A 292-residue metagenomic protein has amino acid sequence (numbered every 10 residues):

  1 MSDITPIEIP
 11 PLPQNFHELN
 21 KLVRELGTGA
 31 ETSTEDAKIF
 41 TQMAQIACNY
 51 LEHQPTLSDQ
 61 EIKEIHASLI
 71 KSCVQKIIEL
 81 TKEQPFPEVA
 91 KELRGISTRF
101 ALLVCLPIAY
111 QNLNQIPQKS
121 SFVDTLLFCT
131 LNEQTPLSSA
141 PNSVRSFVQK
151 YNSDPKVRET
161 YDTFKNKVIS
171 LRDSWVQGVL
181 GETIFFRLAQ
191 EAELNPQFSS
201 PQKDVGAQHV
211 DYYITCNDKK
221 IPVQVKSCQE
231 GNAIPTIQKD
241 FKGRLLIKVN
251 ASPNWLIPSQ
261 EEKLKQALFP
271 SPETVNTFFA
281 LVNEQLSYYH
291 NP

Functional and structural regions predicted by a protein language model:
M1-I4, Y288-P292: Intrinsic-disorder-driven secretion/translocation and chaperone-binding regions of pathogen effectors and toxins
M1-Q149: Nuclease-adjacent, charged terminal/linker segments that flank catalytic cores
S139-K150, D154-S174: Short basic alpha-helical hairpin corresponding to helix-turn-helix/winged-helix-like nucleic-acid-binding
T163-F198: Acidic-basic catalytic patches of nuclease active cores, encompassing PD-(D/E)XK and other metal-cofactor nuclease
F185, A189, Y212-I214, I221-S227: Conserved catalytic cores of phosphodiester-cleaving nucleases, focusing on short active-site segments
F198-Q208, T215-N217: Active-site metal-binding core of divalent-cation-utilizing nuclease and nuclease-like domains
H209-D211, I234-P235: A short acidic (Asp/Glu
V225-Y289: Catalytic cores of nucleic-acid endonucleases
